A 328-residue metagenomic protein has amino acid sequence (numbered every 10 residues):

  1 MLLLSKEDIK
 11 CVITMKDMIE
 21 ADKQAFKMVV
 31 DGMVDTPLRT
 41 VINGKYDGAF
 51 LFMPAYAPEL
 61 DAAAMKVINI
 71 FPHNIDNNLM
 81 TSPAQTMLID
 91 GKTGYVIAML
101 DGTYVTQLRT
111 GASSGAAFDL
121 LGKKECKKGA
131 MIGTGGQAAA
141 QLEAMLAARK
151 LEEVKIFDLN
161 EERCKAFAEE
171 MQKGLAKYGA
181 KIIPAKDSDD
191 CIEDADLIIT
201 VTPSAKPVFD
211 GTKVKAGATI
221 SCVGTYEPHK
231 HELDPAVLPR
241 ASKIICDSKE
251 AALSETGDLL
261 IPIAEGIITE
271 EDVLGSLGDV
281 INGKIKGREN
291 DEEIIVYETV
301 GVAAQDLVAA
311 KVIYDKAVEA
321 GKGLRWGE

Functional and structural regions predicted by a protein language model:
M1-Q107, G115, E125, G275 (+3 more regions): N-terminal ligand-binding/catalytic initiation module
K6-D8, K230-E328: Adenosine-phosphate binding glycine-rich loop
L121-K128, K150, K215-A216: Short helix-loop-beta connector
G129-A130, I295: Conserved beta-strand elements of the Class I
T134-G135: Glycine-rich Rossmann-fold phosphate-binding loop(s) that bind the pyrophosphate of adenine dinucleotide cofactors
A138-A139: N-terminal Rossmann-fold NAD(P) dinucleotide-binding loop
A148-G174: NAD(P)-binding Rossmann-fold cofactor-contacting core
K177-I267: Rossmann-like adenosine-cofactor binding region
